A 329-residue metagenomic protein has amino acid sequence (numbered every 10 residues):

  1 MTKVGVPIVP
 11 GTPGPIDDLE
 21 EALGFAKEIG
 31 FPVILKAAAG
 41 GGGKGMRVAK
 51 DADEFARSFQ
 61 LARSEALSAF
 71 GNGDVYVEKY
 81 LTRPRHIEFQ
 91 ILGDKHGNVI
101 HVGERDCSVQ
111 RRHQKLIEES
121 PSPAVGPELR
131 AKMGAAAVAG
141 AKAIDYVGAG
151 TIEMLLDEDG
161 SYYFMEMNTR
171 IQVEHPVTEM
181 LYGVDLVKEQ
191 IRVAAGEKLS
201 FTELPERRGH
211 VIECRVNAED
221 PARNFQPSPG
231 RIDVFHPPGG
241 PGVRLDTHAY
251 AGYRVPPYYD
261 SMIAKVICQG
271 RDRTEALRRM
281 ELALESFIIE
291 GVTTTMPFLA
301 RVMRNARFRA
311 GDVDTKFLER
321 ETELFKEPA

Functional and structural regions predicted by a protein language model:
M1-A38, G45: A conserved helix-loop-beta module that forms one wall/lid of the active-site cleft in ATP-utilizing catalytic domains
K3-G5, A37, G42, A49-A329: ATP-dependent carboxylate activation and anion-phosphoryl transfer catalytic cores that bind Mg-ATP to form
